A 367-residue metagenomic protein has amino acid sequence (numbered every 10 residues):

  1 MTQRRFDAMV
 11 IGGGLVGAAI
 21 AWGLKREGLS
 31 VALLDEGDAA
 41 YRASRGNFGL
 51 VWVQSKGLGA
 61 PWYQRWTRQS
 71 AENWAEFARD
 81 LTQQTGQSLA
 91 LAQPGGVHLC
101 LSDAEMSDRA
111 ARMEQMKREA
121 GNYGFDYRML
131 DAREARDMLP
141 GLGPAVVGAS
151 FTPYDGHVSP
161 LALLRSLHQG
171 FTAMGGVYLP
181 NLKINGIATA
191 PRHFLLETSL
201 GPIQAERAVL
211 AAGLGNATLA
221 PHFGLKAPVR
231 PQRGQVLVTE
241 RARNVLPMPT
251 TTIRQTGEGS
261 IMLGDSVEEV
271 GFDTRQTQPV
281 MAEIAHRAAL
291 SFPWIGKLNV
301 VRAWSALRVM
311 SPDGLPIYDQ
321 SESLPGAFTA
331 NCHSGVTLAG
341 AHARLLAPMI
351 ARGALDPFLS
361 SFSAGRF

Functional and structural regions predicted by a protein language model:
F6-L33: N-terminal Rossmann-like FAD-binding beta1-loop-alpha1 element of flavoenzymes
V16, A39, G215: Conserved Rossmann-like nucleotide-cofactor binding loop
W22-E27, E36, N47-V51, Q87-A92 (+3 more regions): Active-site substrate-recognition segment that forms the wall of the catalytic cavity or substrate channel
G49-E134, R287-A289: Dinucleotide-binding Rossmann-like beta1-alpha1 core, especially the glycine-rich loop that anchors the ADP
G86-L101, D126-M174, S266-V270, P325-C332: Helix-loop-beta segment of a Rossmann-like dinucleotide-binding subdomain
S150-E206: Helical element adjacent to the flavin cofactor pocket in flavoenzyme catalytic cores
F292-F367: C-terminal catalytic lobe of FAD-dependent flavoproteins
